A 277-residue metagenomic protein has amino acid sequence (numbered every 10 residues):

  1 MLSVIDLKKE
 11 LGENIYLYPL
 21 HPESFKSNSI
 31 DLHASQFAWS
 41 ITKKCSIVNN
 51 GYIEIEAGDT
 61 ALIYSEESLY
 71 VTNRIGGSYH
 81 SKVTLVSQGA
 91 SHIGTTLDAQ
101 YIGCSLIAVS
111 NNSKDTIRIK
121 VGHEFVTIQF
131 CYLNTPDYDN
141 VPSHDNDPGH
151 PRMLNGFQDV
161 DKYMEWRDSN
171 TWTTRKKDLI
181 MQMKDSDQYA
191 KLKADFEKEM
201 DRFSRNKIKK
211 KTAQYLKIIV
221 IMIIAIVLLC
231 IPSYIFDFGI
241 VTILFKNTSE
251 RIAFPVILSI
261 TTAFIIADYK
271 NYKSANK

Functional and structural regions predicted by a protein language model:
M1-T242, N247, F254-I257, I265-K277: DUTPase catalytic domain/fold
T261: Basic, Gly/Ser/Thr-rich N-terminal segments that form RNA-phosphate-binding interfaces in CRISPR RAMP
